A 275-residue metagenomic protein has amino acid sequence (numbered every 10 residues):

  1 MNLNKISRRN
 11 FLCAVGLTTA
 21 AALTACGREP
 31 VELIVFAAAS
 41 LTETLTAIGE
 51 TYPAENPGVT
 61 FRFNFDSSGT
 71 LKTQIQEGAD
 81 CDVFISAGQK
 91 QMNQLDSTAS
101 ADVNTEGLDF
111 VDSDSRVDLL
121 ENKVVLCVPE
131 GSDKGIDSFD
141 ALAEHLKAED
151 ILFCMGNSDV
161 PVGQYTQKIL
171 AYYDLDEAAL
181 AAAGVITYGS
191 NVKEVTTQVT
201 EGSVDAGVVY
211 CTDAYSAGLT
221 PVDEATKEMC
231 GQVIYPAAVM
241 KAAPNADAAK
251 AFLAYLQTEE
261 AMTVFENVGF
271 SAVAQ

Functional and structural regions predicted by a protein language model:
M1-I6, L12-T24: N-terminal secretory signal peptides
G27-A54, G69, T73-Q76, G88-Q89 (+3 more regions): Exported/periplasmic ABC-transporter solute-binding proteins
T60-S67: A short beta-strand-loop structural module common to alpha/beta enzyme folds
T70, Q74, E106-D112: N-terminal post-signal-peptidase region of extra-cytosolic proteins
D82-S86: Periplasmic-binding protein-like
S100: A basic- and aromatic-enriched beta-loop-alpha substructure that forms the phosphate/nucleotide- and DNA/RNA-contacting
N104-L108, R116, D133: GST-like domain detector, emphasizing the conserved glutathione-binding G-site in the N-terminal thioredoxin-like
